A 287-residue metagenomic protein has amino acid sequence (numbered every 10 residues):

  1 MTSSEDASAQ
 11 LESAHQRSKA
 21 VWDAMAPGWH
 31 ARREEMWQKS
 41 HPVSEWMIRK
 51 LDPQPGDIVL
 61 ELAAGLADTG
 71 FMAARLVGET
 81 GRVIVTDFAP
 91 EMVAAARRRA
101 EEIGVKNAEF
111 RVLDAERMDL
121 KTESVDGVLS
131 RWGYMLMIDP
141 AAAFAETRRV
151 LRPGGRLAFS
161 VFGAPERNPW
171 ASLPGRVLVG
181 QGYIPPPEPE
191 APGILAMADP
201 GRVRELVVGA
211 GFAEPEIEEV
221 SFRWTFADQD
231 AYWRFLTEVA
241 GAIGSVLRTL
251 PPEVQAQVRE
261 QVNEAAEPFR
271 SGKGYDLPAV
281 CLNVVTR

Functional and structural regions predicted by a protein language model:
S3-S18, G28, R32-S40, L66-D68 (+2 more regions): Conserved Class I S-adenosyl-L-methionine
W37-D57, M72: Conserved alpha-helix/loop element of class I SAM-dependent methyltransferases that forms part of the SAM/SAH-binding
I58-M118, G127, A142: Class I SAM-dependent methyltransferase SAM/SAH-binding core
L60, S124-W132, A158: Short SAM/SAH-binding signature in class I
V77, A100, L178, V207 (+2 more regions): Conserved hydrophobic residues forming the short capping helix/wall of the S-adenosyl-L-methionine
D126-P140, G163: A short SAM/SAH-binding and catalytic strip from SAM-dependent methyltransferases
A141-R156: A short glycine-rich, Lys/Arg-flanked "PGG" loop and its adjoining helix->strand segment in the class I
R156-I184: Conserved class I S-adenosyl-L-methionine
